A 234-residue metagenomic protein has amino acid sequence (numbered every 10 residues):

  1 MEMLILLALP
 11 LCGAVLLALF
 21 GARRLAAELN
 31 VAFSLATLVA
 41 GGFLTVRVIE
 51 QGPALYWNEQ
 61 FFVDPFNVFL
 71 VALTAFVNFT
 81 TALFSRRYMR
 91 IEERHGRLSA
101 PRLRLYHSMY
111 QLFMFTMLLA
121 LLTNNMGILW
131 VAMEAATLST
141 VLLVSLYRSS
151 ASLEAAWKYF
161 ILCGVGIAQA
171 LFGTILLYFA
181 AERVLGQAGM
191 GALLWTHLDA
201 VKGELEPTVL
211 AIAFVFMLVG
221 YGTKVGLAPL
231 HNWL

Functional and structural regions predicted by a protein language model:
M1-I5, C12-S108, D199: Transmembrane helix-loop-helix hairpins at membrane boundaries of multipass inner-membrane proteins
A14-L19, G42, F115-L119, L142-L143 (+1 more regions): Alpha-helical transmembrane segments of multipass membrane proteins
L19-F20, R47, L122-T123, L146-Y147 (+1 more regions): Helix-loop junctions at the membrane-solvent interface of multi-pass transporters, primarily the C-terminal
A22-R24, L146-L153, E182-L185, V225: Juxtamembrane helix-boundary/capping and inter-helix hinge elements in multi-pass membrane proteins
A32-G42, C163-I175: Hydrophobic alpha-helical membrane-insertion segments
L35, V63-A168: Internal transmembrane alpha-helices of multipass membrane proteins
A40-E50, V141-A151, L171: Juxtamembrane membrane-interface segments at transmembrane alpha-helix termini
I49-Q60, R90-L98, Q169-W233: Juxtamembrane/interfacial segments at transmembrane-helix boundaries in multi-pass membrane proteins
